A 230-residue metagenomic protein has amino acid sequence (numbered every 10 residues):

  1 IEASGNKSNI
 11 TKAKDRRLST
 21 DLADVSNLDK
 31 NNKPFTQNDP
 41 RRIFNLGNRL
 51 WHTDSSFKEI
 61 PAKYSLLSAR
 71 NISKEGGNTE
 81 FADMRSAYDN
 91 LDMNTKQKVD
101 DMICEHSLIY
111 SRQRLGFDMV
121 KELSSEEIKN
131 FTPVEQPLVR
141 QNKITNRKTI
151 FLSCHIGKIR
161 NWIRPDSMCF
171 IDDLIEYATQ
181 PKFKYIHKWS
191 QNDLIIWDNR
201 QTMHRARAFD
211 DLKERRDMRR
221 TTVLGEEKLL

Functional and structural regions predicted by a protein language model:
I1-I196, R200-L230: Fe(II)/2-oxoglutarate oxygenase catalytic core
